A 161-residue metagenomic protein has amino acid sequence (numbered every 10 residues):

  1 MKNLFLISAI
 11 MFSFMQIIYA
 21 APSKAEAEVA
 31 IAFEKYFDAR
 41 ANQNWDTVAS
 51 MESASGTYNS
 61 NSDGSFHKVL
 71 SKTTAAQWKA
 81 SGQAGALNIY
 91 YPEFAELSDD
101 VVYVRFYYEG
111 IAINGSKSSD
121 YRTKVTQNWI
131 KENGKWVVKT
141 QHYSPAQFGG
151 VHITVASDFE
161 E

Functional and structural regions predicted by a protein language model:
L4-M15: Sec-dependent N-terminal signal peptides
Q16-M51, S157-E161: Short, low-complexity N-terminal intrinsically disordered segments enriched in polar/charged residues
Y36, T47-A49, G56, S71 (+2 more regions): Hydrophobic pocket/interface hotspot
A41, G110-N114, W129: Beta-strand elements of well-folded, non-transmembrane domains
E52, S62-D63, E93, S98 (+3 more regions): A mature extracytoplasmic/lumenal domain signature
E52-K68, K79-G82: A short gly/proline-enriched turn/hairpin at secondary-structure junctions
K72-S118: Surface-exposed, charged secondary-structure patches
K131-E132, V138-E161: Low-complexity, intrinsically disordered terminal/linker segments enriched in charged and Gly/Pro repeats
